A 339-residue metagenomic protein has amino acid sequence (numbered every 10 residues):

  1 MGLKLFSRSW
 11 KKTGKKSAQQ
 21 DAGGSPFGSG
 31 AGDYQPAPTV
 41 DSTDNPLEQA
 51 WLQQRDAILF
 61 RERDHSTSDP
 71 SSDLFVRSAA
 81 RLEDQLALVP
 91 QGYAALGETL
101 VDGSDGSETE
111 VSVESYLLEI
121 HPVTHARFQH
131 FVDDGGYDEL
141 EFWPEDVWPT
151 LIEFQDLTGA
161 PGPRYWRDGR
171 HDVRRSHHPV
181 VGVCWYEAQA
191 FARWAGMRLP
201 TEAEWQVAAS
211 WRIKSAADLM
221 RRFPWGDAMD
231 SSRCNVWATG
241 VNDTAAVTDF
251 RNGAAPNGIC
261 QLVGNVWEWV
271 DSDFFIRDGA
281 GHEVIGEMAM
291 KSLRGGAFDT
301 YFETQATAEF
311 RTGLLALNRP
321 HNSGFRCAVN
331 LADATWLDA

Functional and structural regions predicted by a protein language model:
M1-Q49, Q53, R61-S71, V76 (+7 more regions): Disulfide-stabilized, aromatic/cysteine-rich ligand-recognition loop
I58, H65, F75-A87: GGW-centered surface loops in extracellular recognition modules
E83, L88-V89, A95, L100 (+5 more regions): Functional-site microenvironments in short loops/helix caps that host divalent-cation chemistry
A87, E110, R222, G324-R326: Residues embedded in well-ordered beta-strands
L96-S115, Q305-G313: Short, polar loop/linker segments at the starts of domains and inter-domain junctions
